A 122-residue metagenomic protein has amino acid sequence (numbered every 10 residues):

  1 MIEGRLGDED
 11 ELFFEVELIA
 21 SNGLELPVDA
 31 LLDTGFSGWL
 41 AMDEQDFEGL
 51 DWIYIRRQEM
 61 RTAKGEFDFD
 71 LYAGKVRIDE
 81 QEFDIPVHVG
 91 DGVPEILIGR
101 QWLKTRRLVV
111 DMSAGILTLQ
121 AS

Functional and structural regions predicted by a protein language model:
M1-S122: Pepsin/retropepsin-fold aspartyl endopeptidases
